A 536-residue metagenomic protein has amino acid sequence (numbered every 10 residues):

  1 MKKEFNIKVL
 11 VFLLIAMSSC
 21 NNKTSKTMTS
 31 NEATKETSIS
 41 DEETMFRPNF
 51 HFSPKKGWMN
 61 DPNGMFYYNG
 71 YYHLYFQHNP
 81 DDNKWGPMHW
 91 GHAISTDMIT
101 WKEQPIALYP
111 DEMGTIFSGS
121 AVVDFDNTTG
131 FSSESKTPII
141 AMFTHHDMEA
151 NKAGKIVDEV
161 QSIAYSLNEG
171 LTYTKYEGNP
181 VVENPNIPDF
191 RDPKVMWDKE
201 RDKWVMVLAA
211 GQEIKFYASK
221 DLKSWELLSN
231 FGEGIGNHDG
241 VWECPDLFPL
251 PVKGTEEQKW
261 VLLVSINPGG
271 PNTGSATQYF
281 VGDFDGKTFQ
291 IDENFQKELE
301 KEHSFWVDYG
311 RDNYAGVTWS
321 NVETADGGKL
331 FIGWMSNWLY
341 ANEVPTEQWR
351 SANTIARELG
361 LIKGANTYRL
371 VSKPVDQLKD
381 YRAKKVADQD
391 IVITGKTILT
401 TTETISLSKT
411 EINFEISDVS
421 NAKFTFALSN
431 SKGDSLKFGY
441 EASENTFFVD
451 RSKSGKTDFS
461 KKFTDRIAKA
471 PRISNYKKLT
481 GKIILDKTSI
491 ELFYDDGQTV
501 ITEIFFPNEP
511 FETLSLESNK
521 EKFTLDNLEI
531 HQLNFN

Functional and structural regions predicted by a protein language model:
M1-V9: Bacterial N-terminal signal peptides that target proteins for export
L10-L14: Hydrophobic helical h-region of N-terminal Sec-dependent signal peptides in bacterial secretory/periplasmic proteins
M17-S19: C-terminal motif of bacterial Sec signal peptides marking the signal peptidase cleavage site
N21-P193, W197-E243, P251-Y309, D326-G328 (+3 more regions): Beta-rich carbohydrate-recognition and catalytic domains
G254, Q278, D283-A315, W319-N536: Beta-rich accessory regions
